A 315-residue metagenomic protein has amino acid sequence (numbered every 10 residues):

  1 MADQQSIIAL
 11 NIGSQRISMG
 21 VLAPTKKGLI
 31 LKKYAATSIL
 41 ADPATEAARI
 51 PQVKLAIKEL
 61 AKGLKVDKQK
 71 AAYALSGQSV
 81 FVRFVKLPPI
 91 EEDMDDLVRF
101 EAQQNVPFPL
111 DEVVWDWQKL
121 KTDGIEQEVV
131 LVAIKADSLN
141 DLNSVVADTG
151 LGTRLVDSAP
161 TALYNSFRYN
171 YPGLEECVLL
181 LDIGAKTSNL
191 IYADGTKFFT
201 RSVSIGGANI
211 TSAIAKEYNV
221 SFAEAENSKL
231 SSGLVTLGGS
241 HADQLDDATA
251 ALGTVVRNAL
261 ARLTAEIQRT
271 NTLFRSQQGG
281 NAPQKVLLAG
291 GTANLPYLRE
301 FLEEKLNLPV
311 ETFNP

Functional and structural regions predicted by a protein language model:
M1-S38, Q69-G77, R168-N209, I214-E217: Gly/Thr-rich phosphate-binding beta-strand-loop-beta motif of the actin/hexokinase/Hsp70
A2-D3, K54-K65, N170-E176, E266-F274: Phosphate-interacting basic helix/loop segments used at nucleotide- and nucleic-acid interfaces
S6, I39-A44, V80-I90, L120 (+5 more regions): Short hinge/gating elements
M19, Y73, E101-A102, V146 (+4 more regions): Buried hydrophobic packing residues in well-ordered domains
K33-K62, A250, T254-V255: N-terminal phosphate-binding loop and adjacent alpha-helix
A41-T45, N140-L163, G195-G239: Glycine-rich phosphate-binding loop plus the immediately following alpha-helix
K54, S240-P315: Helical "lid/coupling" subdomains associated with nucleotide-phosphate turnover
A74-N170, K285, P315: Active-site neighborhood for divalent-cation/phosphate handling
